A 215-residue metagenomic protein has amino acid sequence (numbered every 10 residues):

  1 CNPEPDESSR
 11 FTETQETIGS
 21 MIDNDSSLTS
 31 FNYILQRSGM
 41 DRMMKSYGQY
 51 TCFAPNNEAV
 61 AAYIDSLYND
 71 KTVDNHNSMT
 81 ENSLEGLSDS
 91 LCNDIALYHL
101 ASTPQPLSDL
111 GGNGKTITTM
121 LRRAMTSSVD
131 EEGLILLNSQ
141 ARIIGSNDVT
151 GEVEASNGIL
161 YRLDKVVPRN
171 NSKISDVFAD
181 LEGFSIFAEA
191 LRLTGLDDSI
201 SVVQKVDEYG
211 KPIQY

Functional and structural regions predicted by a protein language model:
C1-Y215: Mature, structured domains of secreted/extracytosolic soluble proteins
